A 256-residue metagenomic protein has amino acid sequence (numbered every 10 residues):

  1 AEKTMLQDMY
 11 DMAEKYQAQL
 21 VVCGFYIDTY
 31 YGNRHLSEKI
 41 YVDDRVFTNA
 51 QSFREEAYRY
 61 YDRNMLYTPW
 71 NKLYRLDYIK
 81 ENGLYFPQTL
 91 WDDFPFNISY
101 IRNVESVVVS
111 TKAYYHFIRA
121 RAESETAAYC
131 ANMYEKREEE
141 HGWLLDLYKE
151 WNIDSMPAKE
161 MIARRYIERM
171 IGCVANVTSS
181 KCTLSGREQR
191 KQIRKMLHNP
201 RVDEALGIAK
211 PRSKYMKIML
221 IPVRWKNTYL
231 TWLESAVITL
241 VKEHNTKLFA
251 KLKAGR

Functional and structural regions predicted by a protein language model:
A1-N132: Donor-binding/catalytic cores of nucleotide-activated saccharide and glycerol-phosphate transferases/polymerases
Q17-A18, S179-R256: Membrane-interface aromatic/basic loop that binds lipid-linked glycans or pyrophosphate carriers, typified by
R59-P69, Y129-N132, Y148-A158, A209-K217: Noncatalytic linker/hinge segments flanking ATPase motor cores
T68-P69, I79, Y134, I162 (+2 more regions): Short alpha-helical segments used as structural interaction elements across diverse proteins
Q88-T89, V109, D154-I162: Short, surface-exposed helix-loop/turn micro-motifs enriched in polar/charged residues
K112-R121, A127-M156, G172, N176 (+1 more regions): Catalytic core of nucleotide-sugar-dependent glycosyltransferases
M161-A175: Amphipathic alpha-helical repeat scaffolds of TPR domains
